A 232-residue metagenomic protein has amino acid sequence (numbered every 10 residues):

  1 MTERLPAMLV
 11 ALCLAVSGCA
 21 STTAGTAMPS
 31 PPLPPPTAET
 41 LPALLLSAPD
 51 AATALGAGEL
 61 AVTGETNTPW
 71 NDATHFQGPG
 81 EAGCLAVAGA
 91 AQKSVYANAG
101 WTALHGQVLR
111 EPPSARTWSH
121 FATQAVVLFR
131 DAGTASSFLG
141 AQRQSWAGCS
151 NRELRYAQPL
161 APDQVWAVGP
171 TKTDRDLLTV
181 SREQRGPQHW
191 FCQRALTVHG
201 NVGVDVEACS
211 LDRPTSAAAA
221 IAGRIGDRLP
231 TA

Functional and structural regions predicted by a protein language model:
M1-L9: Bacterial N-terminal signal peptides that target proteins for export
A15-G18: C-terminal motif of bacterial Sec signal peptides marking the signal peptidase cleavage site
A20-R110: N-terminal "mature-domain start" segment
P69, W146-W190: Short Gly/Thr-rich strand-loop-strand
G106-L139: A short acidic-to-branched-hydrophobic micro-motif
F121-T123, Q188-R194: Short, surface-exposed coil-to-beta transition loops
A122-A125, T197-S210: Short, well-ordered beta-strand elements
E207-A232: Surface-exposed amphipathic alpha-helical segments
